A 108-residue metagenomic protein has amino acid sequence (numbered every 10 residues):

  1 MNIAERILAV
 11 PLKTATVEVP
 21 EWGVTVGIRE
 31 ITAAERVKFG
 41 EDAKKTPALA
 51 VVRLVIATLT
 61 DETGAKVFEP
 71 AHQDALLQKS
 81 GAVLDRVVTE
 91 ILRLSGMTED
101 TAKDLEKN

Functional and structural regions predicted by a protein language model:
M1-K13: Extended acidic low-complexity intrinsically disordered regions
L12, E21-N108: Short, surface-exposed, charged amphipathic helix/loop patches that serve as local interaction elements
A15-V17: Generic detection of short hydrophobic beta-strand segments and adjacent strand-loop junctions
